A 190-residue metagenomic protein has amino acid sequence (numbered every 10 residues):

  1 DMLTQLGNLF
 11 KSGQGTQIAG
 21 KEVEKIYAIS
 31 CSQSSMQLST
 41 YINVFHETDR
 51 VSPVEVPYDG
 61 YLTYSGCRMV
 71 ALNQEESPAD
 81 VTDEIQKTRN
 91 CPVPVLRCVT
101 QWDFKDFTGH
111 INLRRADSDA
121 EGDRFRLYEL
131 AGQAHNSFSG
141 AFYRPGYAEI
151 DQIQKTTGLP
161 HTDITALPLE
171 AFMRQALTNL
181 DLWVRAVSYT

Functional and structural regions predicted by a protein language model:
D1-T4, E75, A141-Y143, T156-T157: Cap/lid segment of the alpha/beta-hydrolase catalytic domain
M2-L6, Q37-Y41, V54, M173-A176: Stable alpha-helical elements in mature extracytoplasmic
T4-Y27, S32, T48: Gly/Ser-rich "nucleophile elbow"/oxyanion-hole loop immediately N-terminal to the catalytic nucleophile in hydrolases
E24-N73: Primarily recognizes the serine-hydrolase "nucleophile elbow" in alpha/beta-hydrolase and SGNH/GDSL folds
G60, C67-G132: The feature captures the conserved acid-bearing segment of alpha/beta-hydrolase catalytic domains
R68, L130-Y143, Y147-A148: Histidine-bearing beta->alpha loop at or near hydrolase active sites
P160-A171: Active-site rim elements
Y189-T190: Conserved small/polar residues in nucleotide/adenosyl-binding loops
